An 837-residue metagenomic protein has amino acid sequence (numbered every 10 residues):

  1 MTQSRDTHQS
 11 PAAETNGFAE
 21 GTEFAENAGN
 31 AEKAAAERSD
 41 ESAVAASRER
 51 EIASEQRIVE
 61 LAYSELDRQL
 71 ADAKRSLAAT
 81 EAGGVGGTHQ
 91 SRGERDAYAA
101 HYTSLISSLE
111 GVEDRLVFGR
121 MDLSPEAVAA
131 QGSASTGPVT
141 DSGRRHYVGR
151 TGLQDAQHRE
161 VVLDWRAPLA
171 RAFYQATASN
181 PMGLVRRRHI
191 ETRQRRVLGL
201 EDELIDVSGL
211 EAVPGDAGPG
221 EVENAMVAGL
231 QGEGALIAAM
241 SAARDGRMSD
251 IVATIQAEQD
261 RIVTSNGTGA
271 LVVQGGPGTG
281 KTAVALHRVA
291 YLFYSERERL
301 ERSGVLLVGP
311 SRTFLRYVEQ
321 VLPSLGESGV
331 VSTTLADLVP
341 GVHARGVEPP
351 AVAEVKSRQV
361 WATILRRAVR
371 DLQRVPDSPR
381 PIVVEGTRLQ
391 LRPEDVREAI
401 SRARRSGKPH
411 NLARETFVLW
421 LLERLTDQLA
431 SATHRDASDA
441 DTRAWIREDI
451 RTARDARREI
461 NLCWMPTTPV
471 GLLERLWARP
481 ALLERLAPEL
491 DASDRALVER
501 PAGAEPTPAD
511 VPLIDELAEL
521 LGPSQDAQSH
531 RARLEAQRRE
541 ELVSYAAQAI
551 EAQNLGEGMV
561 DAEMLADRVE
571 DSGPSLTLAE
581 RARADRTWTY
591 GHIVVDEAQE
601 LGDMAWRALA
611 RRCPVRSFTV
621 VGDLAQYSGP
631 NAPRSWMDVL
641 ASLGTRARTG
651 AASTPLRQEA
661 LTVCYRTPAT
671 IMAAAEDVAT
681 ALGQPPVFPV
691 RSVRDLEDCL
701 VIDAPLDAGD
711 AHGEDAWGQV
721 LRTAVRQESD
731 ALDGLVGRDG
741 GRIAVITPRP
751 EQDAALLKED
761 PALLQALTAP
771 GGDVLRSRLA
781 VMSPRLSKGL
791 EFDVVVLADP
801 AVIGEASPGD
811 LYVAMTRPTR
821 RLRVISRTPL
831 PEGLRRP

Functional and structural regions predicted by a protein language model:
M1-V252, A257-R261, P837: Extended, charged low-complexity regulatory segments
T2, Q9-G17, A31-E37, S42-Q69 (+13 more regions): P-loop NTPase Walker
E14-G17, A28, N266-G269, G275 (+2 more regions): Conserved ATP-dependent motor core of P-loop NTPases, especially the RecA-like helicase ATPase domain
A53, R57, S108, A238-A242 (+10 more regions): Generic amphipathic alpha-helical segments used as scaffolds and interaction surfaces in large, multi-domain proteins
E113-L116, M121-L123, A129-L169, G329-L391 (+3 more regions): Conserved P-loop NTPase-based nucleic-acid remodeling module centered on helicase motor cores
E211-P214, D395-H592, L601-A605: Conserved helicase NTPase catalytic core signature
R247, I251, K281-A285, W361 (+4 more regions): Phosphate/oxyanion-binding active-site loops and adjacent basic polyanion-contact surfaces
E298, S303, R312-K356, L521 (+2 more regions): Conserved helicase motor core of SF1/SF2 NTP-dependent helicases
